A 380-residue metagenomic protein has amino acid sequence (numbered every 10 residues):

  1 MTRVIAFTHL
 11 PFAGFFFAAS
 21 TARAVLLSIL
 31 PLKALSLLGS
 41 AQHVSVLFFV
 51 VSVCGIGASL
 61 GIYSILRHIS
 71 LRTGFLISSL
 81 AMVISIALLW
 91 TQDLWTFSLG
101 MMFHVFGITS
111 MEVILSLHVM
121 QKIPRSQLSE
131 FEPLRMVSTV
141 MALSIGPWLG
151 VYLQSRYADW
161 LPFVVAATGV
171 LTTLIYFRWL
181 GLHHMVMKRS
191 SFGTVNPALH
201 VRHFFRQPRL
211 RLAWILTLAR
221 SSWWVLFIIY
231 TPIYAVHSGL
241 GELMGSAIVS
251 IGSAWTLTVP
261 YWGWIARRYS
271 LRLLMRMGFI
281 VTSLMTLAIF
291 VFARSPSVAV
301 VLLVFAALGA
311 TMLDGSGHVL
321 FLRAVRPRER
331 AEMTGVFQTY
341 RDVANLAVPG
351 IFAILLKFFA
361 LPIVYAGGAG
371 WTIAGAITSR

Functional and structural regions predicted by a protein language model:
M1-A6, L182-L216: Juxtamembrane intracellular "pre-TM" segments in multi-pass secondary transporters
T2-S52, R209-I248: Helix-loop boundary and gating motifs at the non-cytosolic
A41-Q42, R125-R135, E242, V325-F337: Loop-to-transmembrane helix entry/capping segments in MFS-fold secondary transporters and related SLC/MFSD carriers
A58-S70, Q154, T258-L271, L356: Helix-to-loop junctions at the C-terminal end of transmembrane segments in multipass secondary transporters
T73-A87, A167, L273-L287: Structural signature of the two symmetry-related core transmembrane helices
H104-T139: Cytoplasmic helix-loop-helix junction between adjacent transmembrane helices in 12-TM secondary transporters
L161-R178, Y365-R380: Symmetry-related core transmembrane helices of the 12-TM Major Facilitator Superfamily/SLC fold
L273-G317: C-terminal transmembrane helical hairpin of 12-TM major facilitator-type secondary transporters
